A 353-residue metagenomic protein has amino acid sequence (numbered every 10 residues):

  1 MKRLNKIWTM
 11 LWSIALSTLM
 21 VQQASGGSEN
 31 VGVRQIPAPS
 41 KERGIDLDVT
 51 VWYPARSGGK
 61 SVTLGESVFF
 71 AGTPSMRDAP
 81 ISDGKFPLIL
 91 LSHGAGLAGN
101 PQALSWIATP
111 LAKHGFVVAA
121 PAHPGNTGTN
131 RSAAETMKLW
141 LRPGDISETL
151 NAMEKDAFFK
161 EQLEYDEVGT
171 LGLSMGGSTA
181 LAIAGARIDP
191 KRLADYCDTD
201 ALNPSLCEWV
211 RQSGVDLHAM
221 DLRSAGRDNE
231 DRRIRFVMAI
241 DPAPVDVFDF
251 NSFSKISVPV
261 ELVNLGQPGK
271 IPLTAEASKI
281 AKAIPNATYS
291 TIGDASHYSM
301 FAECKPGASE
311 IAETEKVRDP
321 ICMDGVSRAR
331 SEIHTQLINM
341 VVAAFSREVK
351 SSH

Functional and structural regions predicted by a protein language model:
S25-L91, K113: Domain-level recognition of soluble alpha/beta enzyme cores, biased toward histidine phosphatases/phosphomutases
A71-F86, L91-R131, G269-P272: Short substrate-entry loop that stabilizes the transition state in hydrolases
E135-E161, Y165, A194-V210, R223: Alpha/beta-hydrolase active-site loop
N151-E154, G177-D189: Short glycine-enriched nucleophile-adjacent loop and the immediately C-terminal alpha-helix near the catalytic center
T170-G172: Short beta-strand immediately N-terminal to the catalytic nucleophile in serine-hydrolase-like folds
F248, G269-E276: Conserved alpha/beta-hydrolase "acid-adjacent" motif
I256, L262-N264: Short beta-strand/loop motif that positions the catalytic acidic residue of the alpha/beta-hydrolase fold
K305-H353: Catalytic active-site module of serine/aspartate enzymes centered on a nucleophile-bearing elbow/loop
